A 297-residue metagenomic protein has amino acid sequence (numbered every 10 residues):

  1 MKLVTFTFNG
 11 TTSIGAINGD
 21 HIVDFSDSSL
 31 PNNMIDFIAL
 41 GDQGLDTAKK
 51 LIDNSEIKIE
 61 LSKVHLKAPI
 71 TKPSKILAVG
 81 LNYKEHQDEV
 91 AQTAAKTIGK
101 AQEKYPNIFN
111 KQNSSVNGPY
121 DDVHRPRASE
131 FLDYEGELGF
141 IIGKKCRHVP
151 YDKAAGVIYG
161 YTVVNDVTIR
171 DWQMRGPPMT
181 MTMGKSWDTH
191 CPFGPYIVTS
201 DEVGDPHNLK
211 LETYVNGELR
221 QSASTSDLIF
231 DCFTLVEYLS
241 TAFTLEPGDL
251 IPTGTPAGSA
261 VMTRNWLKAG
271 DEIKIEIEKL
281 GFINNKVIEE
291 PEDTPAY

Functional and structural regions predicted by a protein language model:
M1, T11, K72-S74, E103-P106 (+6 more regions): Short coil/turn connectors at secondary-structure junctions
M1-P106, E272-E276, T294-P295: N-terminal non-catalytic cap/leader segment that marks the start of a structured domain
V4, L66-A68, K96-G99, V123-L132 (+4 more regions): A generic local secondary-structure boundary/capping motif
N9, D46-K50, I59-H65, P69 (+3 more regions): Catalytic-pocket segment enriched in acidic/His residues
T93, N107-P126, R147, T189-V198 (+2 more regions): Short catalytic-site patches enriched in acidic/histidine residues that coordinate or position cofactors/metals
T97-K104, I108-K111, K153-M181, D188 (+1 more regions): Flexible glycine-rich active-site/ligand-binding loops centered on an Asp-His dyad
Q112-Y159, V164-T168: Non-heme Fe(II) oxygenase catalytic core, chiefly the N-lobe of the double-stranded beta-helix
